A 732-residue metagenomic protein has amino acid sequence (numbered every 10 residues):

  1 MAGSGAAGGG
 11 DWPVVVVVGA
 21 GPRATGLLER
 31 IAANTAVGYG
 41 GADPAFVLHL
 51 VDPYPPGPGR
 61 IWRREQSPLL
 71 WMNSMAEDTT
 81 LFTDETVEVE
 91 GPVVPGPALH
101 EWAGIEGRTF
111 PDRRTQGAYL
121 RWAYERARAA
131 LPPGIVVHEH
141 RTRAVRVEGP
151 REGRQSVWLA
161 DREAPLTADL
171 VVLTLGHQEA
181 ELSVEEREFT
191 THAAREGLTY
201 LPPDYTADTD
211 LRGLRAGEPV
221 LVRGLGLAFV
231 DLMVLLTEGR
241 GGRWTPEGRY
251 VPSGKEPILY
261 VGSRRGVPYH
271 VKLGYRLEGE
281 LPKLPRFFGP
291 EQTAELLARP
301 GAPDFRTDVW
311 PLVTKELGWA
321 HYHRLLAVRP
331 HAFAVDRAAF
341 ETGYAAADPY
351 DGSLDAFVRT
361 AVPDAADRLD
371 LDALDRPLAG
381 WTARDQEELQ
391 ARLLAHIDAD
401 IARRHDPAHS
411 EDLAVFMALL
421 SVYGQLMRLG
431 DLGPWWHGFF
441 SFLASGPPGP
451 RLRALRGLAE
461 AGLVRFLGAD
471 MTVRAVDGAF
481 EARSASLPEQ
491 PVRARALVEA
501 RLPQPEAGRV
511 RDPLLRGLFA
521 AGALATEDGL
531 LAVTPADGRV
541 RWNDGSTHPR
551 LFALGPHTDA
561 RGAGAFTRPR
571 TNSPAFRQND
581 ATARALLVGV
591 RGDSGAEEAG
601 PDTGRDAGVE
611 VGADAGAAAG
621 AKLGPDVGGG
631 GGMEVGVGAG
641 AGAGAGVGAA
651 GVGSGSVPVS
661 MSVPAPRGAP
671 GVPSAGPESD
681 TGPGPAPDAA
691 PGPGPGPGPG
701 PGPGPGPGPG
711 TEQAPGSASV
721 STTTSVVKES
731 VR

Functional and structural regions predicted by a protein language model:
M1-R63, I105-V590, T723-R732: Flavin (primarily FAD) cofactor-binding/catalytic cores of flavoenzymes
D52-G104: Redox-cofactor-proximal catalytic regions of oxidoreductases
S67-P68, D161, G604, P666 (+1 more regions): Short, intrinsically disordered low-complexity segments
V93-H100, F305-V309, G600: A general structural signal for short secondary-structure boundary/capping elements
A596-S674, E678-T722: Intrinsically disordered, low-complexity tandem-repeat regions
